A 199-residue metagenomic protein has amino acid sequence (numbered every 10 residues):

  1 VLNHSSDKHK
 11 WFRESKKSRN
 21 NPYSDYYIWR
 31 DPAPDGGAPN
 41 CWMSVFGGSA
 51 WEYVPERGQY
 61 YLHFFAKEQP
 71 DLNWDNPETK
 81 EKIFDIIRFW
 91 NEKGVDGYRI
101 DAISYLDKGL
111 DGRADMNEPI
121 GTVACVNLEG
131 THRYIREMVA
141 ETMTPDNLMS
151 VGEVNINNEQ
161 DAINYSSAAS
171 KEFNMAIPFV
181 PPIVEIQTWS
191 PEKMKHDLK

Functional and structural regions predicted by a protein language model:
V1-R88, E92, Y105-N158: Acidic/aromatic-lined carbohydrate-recognition and catalytic surfaces of CAZymes acting on diverse glycans
Y98-I100: Hydrophobic residues within beta-strands of alpha/beta enzymes
V154-K199: Noncatalytic carbohydrate-binding groove/subsite architecture in carbohydrate-active enzymes
